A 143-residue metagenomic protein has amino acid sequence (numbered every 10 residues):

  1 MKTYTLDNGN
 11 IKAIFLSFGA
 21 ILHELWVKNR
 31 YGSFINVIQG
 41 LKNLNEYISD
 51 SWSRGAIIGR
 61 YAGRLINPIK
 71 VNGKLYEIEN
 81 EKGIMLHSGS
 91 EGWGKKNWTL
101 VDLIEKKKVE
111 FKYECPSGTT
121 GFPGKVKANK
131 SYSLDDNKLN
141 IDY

Functional and structural regions predicted by a protein language model:
M1-D142: Surface-exposed acidic/polar loop and edge beta-strand patches at domain peripheries
